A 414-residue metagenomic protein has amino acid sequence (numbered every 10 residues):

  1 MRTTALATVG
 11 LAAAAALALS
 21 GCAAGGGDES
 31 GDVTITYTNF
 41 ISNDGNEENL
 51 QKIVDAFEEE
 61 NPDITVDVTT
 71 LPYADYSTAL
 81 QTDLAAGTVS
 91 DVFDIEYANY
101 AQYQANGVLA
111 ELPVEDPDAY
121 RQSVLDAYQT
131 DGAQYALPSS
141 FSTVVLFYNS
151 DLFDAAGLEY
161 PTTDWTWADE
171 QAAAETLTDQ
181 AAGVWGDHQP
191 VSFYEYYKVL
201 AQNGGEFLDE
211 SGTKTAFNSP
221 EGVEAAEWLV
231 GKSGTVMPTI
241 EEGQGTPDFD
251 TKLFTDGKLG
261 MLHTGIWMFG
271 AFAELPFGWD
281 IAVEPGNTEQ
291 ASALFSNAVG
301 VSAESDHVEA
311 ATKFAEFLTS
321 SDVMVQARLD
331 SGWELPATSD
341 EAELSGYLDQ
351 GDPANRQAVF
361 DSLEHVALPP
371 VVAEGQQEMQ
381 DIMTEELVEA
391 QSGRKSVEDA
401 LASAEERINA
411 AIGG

Functional and structural regions predicted by a protein language model:
R2-A101, Y160, G286-E289, E309-A310 (+5 more regions): Conserved N-terminal structural module of periplasmic/extracytoplasmic solute-binding proteins
D55, E59, A156, G231-T235 (+1 more regions): Extracytoplasmic/periplasmic substrate-recognition and gating elements
A56-S123, D154-G157, K252-T255, G260-M261 (+2 more regions): Extracytoplasmic "Venus flytrap"/periplasmic binding protein-like
E96-V145, D169, D280-A282, L348 (+1 more regions): Hinge/lid segment of periplasmic solute-binding proteins
Y103-G107, V124-P161, Q189-S211, A293-G300 (+1 more regions): Periplasmic solute-binding protein
Y128, D330-E378: Long, aromatic- and glycine/proline-rich binding clefts that accommodate carbohydrate-like moieties
A174, K214-G243: Glycine-centered hinge/linker elements that transmit conformational signals in sensory and ligand-binding systems
R356-R407: C-terminal capping/gating helix-and-loop segments adjacent to ligand/active sites or protein-protein/ligand interfaces
